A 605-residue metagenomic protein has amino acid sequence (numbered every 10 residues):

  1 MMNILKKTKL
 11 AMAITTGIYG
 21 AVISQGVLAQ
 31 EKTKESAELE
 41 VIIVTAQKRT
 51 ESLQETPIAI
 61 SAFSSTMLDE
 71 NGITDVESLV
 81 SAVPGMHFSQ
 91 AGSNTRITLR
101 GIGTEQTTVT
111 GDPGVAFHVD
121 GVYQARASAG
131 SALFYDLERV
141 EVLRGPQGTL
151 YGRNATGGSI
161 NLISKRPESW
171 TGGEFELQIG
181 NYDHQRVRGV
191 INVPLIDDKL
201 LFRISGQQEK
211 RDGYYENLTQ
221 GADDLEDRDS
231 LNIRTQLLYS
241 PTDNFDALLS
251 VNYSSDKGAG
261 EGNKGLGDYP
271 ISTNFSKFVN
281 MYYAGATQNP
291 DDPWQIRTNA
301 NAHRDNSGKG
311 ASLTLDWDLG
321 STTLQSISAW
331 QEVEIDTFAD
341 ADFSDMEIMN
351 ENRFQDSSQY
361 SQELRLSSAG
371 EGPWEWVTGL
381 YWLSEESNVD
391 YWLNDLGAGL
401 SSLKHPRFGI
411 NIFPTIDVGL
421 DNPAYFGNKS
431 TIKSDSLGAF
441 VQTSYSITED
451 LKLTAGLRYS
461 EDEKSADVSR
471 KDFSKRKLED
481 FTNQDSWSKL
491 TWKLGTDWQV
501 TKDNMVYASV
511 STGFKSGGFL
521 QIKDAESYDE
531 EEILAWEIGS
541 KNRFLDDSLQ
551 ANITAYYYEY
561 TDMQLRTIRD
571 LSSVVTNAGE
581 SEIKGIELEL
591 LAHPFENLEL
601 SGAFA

Functional and structural regions predicted by a protein language model:
M1-N71, E77-A82, D243-A247, A311 (+2 more regions): N-terminal Sec signal peptide and the immediately downstream disordered periplasmic leader that contains the TonB box
E35-W170, I538: Acidic, small-polar-rich N-terminal luminal/periplasmic segments of exported/outer-membrane proteins
D112-G114, R126, Y135-R144, T149-I233 (+5 more regions): Outer-membrane beta-barrel translocator/receptor signature
L177-N181, Q208-D212, Y253-K257, L319 (+7 more regions): Transmembrane beta-strands of outer-membrane beta-barrel pores
R228-W376, S384-E385, Q550-A551: Outer-membrane beta-barrel domain signature, strongest for Gram-negative TonB-dependent receptors and also present
L238-T242, L366-A369, E375, Y381-L383 (+1 more regions): Structural signature of Gram-negative outer-membrane beta-barrels, strongest in the C-terminal barrel of TonB-dependent
L249-S250, N306-I335, E351-K471, D497-Q499 (+1 more regions): Face-selective signature of the C-terminal outer-membrane beta-barrel domain
S367, E375-V377, E449, L453 (+2 more regions): Gram-negative outer-membrane beta-barrel transporters
